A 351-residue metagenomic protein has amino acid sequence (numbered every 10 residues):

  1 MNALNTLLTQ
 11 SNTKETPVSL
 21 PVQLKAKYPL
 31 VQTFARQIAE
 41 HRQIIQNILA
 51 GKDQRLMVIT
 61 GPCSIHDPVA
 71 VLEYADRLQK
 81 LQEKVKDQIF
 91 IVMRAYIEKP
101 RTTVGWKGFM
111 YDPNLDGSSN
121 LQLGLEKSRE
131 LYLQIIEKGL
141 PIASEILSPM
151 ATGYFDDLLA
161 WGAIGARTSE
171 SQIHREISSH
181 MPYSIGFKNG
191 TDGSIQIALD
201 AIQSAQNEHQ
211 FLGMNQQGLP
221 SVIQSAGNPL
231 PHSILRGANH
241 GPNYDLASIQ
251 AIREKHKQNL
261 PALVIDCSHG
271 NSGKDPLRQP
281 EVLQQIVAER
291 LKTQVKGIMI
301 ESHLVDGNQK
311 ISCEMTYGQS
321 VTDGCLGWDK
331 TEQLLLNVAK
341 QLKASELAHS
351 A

Functional and structural regions predicted by a protein language model:
N2-L8, A75, Q88-Y244, S248 (+7 more regions): Active-site-facing alpha/beta catalytic cores
L8-A50: N- or domain-start disorder-to-order transition segments that initiate the globular core
R36-Q43, D87, A247-Q250: Conserved alpha/beta core surface patches that mediate binding of polyanionic ligands
Q46-Q54, K257-N259, S350-A351: Glycine-rich phosphate/diphosphate-binding loops that line cofactor/substrate pockets in enzymes
M57-A70, D323: Conserved phosphate/anionic-ligand binding catalytic regions in large, soluble enzymes, centered on
G61, I265, G327: Conserved, mostly hydrophobic/aromatic
V71-K84: Histidine-anchored nucleotide/phosphate-binding helix
H303-A344: Internal helix-turn-beta structural module
